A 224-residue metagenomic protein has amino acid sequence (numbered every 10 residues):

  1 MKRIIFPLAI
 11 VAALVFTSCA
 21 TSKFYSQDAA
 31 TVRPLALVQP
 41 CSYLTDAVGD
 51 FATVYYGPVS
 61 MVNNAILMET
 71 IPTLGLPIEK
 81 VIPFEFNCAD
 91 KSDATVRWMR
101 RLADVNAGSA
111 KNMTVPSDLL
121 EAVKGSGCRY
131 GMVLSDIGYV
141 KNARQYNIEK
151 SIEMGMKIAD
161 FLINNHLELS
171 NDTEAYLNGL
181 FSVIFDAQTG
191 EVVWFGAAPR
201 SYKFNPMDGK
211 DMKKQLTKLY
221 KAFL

Functional and structural regions predicted by a protein language model:
M1-I5: Positively charged n-region of N-terminal signal peptides that target proteins for export
V15-S18: C-terminal motif of bacterial Sec signal peptides marking the signal peptidase cleavage site
A20-G49, K124-G127, D136-L224: C-terminal/domain-edge helix-coil "capping" segments
G49-V133, I137, F195-G196: N-terminal segment of the mature soluble domain
